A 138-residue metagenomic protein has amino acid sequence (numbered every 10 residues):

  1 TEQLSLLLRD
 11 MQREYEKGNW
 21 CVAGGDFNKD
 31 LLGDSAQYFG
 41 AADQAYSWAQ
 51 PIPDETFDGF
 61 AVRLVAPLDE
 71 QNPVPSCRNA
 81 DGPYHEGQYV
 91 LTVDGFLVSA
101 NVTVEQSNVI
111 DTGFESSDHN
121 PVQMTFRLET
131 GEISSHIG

Functional and structural regions predicted by a protein language model:
T1-G138: Active-site regions of metal-assisted phosphoester/phosphodiester hydrolases, unifying DNase/endonuclease modules
